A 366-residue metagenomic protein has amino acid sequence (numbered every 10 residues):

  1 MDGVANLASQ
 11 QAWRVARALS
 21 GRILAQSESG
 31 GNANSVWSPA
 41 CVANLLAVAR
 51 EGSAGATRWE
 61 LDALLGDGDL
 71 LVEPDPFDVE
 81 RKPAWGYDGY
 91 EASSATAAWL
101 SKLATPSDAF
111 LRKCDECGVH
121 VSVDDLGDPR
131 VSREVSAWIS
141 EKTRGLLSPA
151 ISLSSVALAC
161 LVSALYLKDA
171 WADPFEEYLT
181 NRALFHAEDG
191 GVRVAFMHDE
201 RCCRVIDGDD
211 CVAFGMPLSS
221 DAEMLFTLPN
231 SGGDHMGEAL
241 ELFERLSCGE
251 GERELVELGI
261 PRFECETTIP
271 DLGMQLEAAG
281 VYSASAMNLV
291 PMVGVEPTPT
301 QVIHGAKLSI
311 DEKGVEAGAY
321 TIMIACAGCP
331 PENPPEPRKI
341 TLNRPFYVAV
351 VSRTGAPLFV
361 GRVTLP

Functional and structural regions predicted by a protein language model:
M1-L126, V363: Detector for small/aliphatic-rich hydrophobic stretches
A25-A33, D209-D210, A239-R245, P331-E332: Short amphipathic beta-strand starts and helix->beta connectors
N32, P76-S231, G251-E332: Non-catalytic, conformational "gating/processing" segments within enzyme and secreted inhibitor domains
S35, V212, R344-F346: Short loop/turn microsegments at loop-to-beta-strand junctions
G55, D234-M236: Extended intrinsically disordered, low-complexity coil regions enriched in Ser, Thr, Gly, Ala and often Pro
L61-L65, F175-L184, M236-S247: Short Gly/aromatic-enriched secondary-structure transition segments
A306, E312-P366: C-terminal soluble interaction/assembly domains
